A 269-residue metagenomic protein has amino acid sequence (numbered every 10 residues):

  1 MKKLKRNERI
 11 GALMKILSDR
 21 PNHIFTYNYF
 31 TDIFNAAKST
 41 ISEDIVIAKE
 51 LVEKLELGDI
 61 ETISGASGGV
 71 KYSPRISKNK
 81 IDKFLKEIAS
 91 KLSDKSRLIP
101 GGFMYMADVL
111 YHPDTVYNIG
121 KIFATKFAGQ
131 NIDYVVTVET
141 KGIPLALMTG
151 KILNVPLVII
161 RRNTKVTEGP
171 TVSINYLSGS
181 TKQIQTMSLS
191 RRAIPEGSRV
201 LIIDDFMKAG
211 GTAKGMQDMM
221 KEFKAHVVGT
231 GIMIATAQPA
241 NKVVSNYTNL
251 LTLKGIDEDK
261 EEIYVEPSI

Functional and structural regions predicted by a protein language model:
K2-I202, K208-I269: PRPP-associated nucleotide enzymes
